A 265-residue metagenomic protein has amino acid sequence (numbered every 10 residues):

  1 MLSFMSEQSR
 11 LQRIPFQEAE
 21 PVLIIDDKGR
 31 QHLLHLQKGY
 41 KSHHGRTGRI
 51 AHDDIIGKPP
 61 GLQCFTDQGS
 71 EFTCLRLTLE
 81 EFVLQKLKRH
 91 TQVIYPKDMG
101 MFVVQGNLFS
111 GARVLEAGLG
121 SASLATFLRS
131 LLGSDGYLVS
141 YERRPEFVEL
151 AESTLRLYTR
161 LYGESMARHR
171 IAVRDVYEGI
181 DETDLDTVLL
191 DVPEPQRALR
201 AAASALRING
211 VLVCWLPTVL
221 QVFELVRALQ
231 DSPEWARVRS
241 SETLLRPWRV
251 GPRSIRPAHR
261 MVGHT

Functional and structural regions predicted by a protein language model:
L2-L77: N-terminal auxiliary segments of SAM/dcSAM-dependent transferases
L2-S9, L199-T265: C-terminal substrate-binding/active-site "lid" region of AdoMet-derived donor-dependent transferases
L11-P15, K86-M99: Conserved SAM-binding loop and adjacent beta-strand
V104-F109, L131, I180: Glycine-rich helix-loop-beta junction characteristic of Rossmann-like nucleotide cofactor-binding loops
F109-G120: Conserved class I S-adenosyl-L-methionine
A112, G136, G210: Glycine-centered, small-residue-biased loops immediately flanking beta-strands in adenine/cofactor-binding cores
S121-S134: Conserved SAM-binding loop of SAM-dependent methyltransferases across substrates and taxa, primarily the Class I
Y141-P195, G251: S-adenosyl-L-methionine
